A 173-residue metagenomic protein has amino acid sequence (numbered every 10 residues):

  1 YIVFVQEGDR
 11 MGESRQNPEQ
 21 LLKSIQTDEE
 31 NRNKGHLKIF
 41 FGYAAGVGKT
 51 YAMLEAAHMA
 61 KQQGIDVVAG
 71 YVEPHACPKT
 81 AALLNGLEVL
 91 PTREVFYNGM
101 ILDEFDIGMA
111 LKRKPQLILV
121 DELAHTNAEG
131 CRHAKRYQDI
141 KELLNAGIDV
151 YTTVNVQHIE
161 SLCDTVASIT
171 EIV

Functional and structural regions predicted by a protein language model:
Y1-R10: Short, Lys/Arg-enriched N-terminal segments with co-localized hydrophobic residues within the first ~10-30 amino acids
Q20-N33: Pre-Walker A adenine-sensing motif
K34-K112: Conserved P-loop
D66, K114-L117, A146-Y151: Loop/turn-to-beta-strand initiation segments
E73-P78, A124-H125, V150, V156-S161: Conserved nucleotide-binding/hydrolysis micro-motifs of P-loop NTPases
E122-Y137, S161-D164: Conserved ATPase-coupling elements of RecA-like P-loop NTPase cores
K135-V156: Substrate-engagement module of ASCE P-loop NTPases
Q157-V173: Conserved phosphate-handling catalytic cores of large alpha/beta enzymes
